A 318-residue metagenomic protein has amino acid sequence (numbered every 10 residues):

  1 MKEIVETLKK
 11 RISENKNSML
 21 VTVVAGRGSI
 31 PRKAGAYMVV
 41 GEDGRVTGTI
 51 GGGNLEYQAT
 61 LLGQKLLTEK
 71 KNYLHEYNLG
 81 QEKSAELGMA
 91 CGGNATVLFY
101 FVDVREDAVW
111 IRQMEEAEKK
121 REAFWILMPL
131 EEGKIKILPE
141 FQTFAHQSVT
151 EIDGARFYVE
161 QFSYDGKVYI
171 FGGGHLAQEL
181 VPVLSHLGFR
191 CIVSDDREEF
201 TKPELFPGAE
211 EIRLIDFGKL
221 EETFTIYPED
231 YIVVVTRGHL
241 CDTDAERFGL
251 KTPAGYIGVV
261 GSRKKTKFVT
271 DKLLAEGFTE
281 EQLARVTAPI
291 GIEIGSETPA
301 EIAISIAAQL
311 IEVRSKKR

Functional and structural regions predicted by a protein language model:
M1-D196, F200-R213, Y227-Y231, D271-L274 (+1 more regions): Segments forming oxygen-rich coordination pockets for charged ligands
S84, A177-Q178, C241-T243, T266: Short, well-ordered alpha-helical microsegments
G166, F171, V235-T236, V259-V260 (+1 more regions): Thr-Gly-centered strand-to-loop micro-motif
V183, D244-G249: A short acidic, amphipathic alpha-helical/loop segment
S194, Y231, T236-H239, R247-K272: ADP-ribose/adenylate-binding Rossmann-like module
I215-L220, L240: Conserved SAM/SAH-binding loop
G218-P228: Short amphipathic alpha-helix with an adjacent loop that forms part of the alpha/beta core around
A254-G255, V260-R318: Adenosine-phosphate binding glycine-rich loop
